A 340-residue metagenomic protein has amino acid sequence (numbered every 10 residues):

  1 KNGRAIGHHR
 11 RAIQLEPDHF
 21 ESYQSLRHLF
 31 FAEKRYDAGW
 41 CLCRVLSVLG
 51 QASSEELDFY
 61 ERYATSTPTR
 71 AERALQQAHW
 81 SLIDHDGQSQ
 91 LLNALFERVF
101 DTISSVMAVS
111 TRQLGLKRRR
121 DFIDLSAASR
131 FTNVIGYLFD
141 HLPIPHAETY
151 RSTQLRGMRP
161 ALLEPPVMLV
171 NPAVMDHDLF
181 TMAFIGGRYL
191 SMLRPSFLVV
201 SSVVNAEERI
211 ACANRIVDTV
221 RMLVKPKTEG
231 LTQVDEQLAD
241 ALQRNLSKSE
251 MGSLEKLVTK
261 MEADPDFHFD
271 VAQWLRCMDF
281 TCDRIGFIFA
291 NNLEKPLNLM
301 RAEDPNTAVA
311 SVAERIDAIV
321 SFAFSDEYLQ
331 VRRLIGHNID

Functional and structural regions predicted by a protein language model:
K1-R11, E33-L42: Structural signature of tandem alpha-helical TPR/SEL1-like repeats, specifically the intra-repeat loop/turn
R11-Q14, V48: Conserved structural position within tetratricopeptide repeats
Q24-V167, P172-F180, P195-V200, V204-D218 (+4 more regions): Hydrophobic or amphipathic, alpha-helical segments that drive membrane association/targeting
T181-Y189: Short alpha-helical catalytic segment bearing the HExxH-like zincin motif of zinc-dependent metalloproteases
L190-R194: Short acidic, Gly/Ser-rich segments with clustered Asp/Glu that frequently serve as metal-coordination loops in enzyme
